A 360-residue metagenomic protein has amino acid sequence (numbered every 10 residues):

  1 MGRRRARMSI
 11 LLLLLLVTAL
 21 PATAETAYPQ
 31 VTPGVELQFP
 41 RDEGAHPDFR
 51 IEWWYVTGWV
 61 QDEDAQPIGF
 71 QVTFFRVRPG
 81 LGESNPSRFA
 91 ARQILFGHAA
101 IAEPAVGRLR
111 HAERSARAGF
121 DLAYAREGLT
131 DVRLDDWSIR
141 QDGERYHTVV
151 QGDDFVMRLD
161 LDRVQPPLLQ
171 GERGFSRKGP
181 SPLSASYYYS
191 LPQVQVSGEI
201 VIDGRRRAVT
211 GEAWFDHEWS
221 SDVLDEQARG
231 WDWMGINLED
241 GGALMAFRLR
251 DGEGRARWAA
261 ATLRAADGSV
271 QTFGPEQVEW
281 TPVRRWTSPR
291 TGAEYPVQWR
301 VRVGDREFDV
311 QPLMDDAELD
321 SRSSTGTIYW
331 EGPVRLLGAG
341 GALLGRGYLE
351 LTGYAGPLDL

Functional and structural regions predicted by a protein language model:
G2-I10: Bacterial N-terminal signal peptides that target proteins for export
S9-A19: Bacterial N-terminal signal peptides
E25-L360: Structured soluble/peripheral alpha/beta segments that form catalytic or ligand/cofactor-binding pockets
